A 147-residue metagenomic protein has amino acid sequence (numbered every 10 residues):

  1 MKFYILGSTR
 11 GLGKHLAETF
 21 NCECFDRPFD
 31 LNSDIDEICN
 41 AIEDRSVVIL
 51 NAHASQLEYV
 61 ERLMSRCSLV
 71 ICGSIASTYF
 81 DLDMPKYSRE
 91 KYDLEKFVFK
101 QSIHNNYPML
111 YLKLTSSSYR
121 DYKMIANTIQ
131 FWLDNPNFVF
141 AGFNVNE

Functional and structural regions predicted by a protein language model:
M1-N21: N-terminal Rossmann NAD(P)H-binding glycine-rich loop of SDR-like oxidoreductase domains
L6, I49-N51, S68-S74, P108-K113: Structural signature of the Rossmann-like NAD(P)-dependent dehydrogenase/reductase core
R10, H53-S55, I75: Flexible cofactor-recognition loop at the NAD(P)H-binding site of Rossmann-like short-chain dehydrogenase/reductase
N21-N40, H53-S55: Adenosine-cofactor binding site in Rossmann-like domains, unifying the SAM/SAH pocket of S-adenosylmethionine-dependent
C39-N40, D44-L69: NAD(P)-cofactor binding segment of oxidoreductase domains
V70-F99, I103, S116-Y119: Catalytic loop of short-chain dehydrogenase/reductase
H104-T115, V139-A141: Conserved Rossmann-fold SDR core element
Y119-E147: C-terminal helical subdomain
